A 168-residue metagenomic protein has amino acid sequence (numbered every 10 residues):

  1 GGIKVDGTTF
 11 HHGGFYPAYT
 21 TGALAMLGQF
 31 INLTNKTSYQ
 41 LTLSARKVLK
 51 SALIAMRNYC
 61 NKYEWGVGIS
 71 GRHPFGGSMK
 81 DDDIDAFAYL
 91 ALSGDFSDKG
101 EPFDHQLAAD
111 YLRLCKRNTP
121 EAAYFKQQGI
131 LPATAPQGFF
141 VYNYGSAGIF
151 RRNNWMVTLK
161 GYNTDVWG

Functional and structural regions predicted by a protein language model:
G1-S44: Active-site lining segments of carbohydrate-active enzymes
F30-G168: Extended polysaccharide-engagement surfaces of secreted carbohydrate-active enzymes
